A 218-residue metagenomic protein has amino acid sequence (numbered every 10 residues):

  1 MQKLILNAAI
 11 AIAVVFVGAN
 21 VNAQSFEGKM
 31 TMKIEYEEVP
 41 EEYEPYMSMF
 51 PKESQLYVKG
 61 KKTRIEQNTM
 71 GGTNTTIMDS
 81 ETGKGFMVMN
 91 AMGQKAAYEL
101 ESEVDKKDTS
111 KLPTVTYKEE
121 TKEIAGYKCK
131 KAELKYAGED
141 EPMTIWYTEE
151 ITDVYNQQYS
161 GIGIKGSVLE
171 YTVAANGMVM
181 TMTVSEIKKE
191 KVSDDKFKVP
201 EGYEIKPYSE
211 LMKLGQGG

Functional and structural regions predicted by a protein language model:
M1-S25: Bacterial Sec-dependent N-terminal signal peptides
N22-G218: Extended soluble regions of mature proteins
